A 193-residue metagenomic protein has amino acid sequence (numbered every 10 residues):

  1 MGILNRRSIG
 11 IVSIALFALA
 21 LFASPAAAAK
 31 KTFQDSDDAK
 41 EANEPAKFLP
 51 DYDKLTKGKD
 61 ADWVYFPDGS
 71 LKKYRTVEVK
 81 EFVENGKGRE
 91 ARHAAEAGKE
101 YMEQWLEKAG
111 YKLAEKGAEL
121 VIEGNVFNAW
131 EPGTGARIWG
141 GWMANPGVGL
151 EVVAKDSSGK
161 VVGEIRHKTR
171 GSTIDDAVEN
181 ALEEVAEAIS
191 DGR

Functional and structural regions predicted by a protein language model:
G2-S13: Bacterial N-terminal signal peptides that target proteins for export
V12-L21: Bacterial N-terminal signal peptides
A23-P25: N-terminal signal peptide c-region/cleavage motif recognized by signal peptidases
A27-E100, R193: A structural "domain/chain start" motif
K31, Q104, K108-K160, R166-K168 (+1 more regions): Surface-exposed short loop/turn segments
E78-V79, V162-E164: Structural recognition of the beta-strand scaffold that forms the well-ordered cores of secreted hydrolase catalytic
K99-E107, L182, A186: Generic solvent-exposed, charged/amphipathic alpha-helical segments that serve as macromolecular interface scaffolds
I174-R193: Compositionally biased, intrinsically disordered linkers/stalks adjacent to structured regions
